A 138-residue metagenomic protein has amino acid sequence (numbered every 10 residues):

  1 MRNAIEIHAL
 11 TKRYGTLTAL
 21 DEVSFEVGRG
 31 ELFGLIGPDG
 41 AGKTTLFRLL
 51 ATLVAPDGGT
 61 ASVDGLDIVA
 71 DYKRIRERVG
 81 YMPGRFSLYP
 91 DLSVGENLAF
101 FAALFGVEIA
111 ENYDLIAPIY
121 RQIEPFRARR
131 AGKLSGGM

Functional and structural regions predicted by a protein language model:
R2-I5, K12-M138: ABC transporter nucleotide-binding domains
